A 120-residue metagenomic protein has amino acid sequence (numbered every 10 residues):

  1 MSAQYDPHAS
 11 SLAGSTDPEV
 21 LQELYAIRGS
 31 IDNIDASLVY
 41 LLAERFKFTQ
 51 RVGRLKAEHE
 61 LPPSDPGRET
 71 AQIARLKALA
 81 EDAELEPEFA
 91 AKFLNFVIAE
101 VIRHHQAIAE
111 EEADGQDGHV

Functional and structural regions predicted by a protein language model:
S2-V120: Domain-level signature for soluble enzymes in the chorismate/prephenate branch of the shikimate pathway
